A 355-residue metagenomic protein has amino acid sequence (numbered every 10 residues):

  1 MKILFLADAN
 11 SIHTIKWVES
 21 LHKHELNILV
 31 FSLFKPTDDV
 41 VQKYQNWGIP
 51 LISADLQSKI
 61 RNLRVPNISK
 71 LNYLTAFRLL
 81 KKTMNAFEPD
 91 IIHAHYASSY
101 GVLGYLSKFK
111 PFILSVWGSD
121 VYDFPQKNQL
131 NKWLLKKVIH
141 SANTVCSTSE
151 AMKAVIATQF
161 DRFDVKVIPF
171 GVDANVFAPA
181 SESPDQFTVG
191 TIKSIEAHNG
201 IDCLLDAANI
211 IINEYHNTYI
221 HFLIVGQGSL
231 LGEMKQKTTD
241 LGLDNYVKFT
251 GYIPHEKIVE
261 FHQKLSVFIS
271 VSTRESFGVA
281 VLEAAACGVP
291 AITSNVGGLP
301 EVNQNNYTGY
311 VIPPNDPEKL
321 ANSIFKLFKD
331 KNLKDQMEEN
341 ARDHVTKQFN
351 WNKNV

Functional and structural regions predicted by a protein language model:
L4, C146, E182-N209, L223: Conserved donor-binding/catalytic core segment of Leloir-type glycosyltransferases
I12-E19, S194-N213, S229-G232, E318: A conserved mid-protein helix/loop that constitutes part of the nucleotide-sugar donor-binding site
A151, G171: Carbohydrate-associated surface elements
Y252-I253, E260-L265: Short alpha-helical donor nucleotide-sugar binding micro-motif in glycosyltransferases
T273: Aromatic "clamp/platform" in nucleotide-sugar-dependent glycosyltransferases that forms part of the donor/acceptor
P290-T293: Short hydrophobic beta-strand element within catalytic cores of glycosyltransferases and related nucleotide-activated
N305-N306, Y310-P317, K326-K331: Conserved acidic donor-binding segment of nucleotide-sugar-dependent glycosyltransferases
K319, K326, L333-Q348, N354: A short, well-ordered alpha-helix in the C-terminal region of glycosyltransferases
